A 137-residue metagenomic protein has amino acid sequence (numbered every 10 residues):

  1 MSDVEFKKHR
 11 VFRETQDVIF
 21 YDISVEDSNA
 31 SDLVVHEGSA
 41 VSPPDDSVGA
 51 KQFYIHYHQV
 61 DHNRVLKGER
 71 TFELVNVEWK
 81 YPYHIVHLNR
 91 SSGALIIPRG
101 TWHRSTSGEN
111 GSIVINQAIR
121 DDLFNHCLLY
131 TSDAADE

Functional and structural regions predicted by a protein language model:
M1-F53: A short, N-terminal "cap"/entry segment at the start of jelly-roll beta-barrel domains of the cupin/DSBH fold
G38-P44, S91-S92, P98-G100: Tight coil/turn sites that cap or link beta-strands
D46-Q52, H56-Y57, W79-P82, R99: Short acidic (Asp/Glu) patches
Y57-F72: Short, conserved beta-strand element in jelly-roll/cupin
F72-E73, H103-G108, N116: Short beta-strand His + acidic residue motifs that chelate non-heme Fe in jelly-roll/DSBH and cupin folds
W79-I96: Short acidic-glycine-tyrosine-enriched beta hairpin
N110-L128: A short hydrophobic beta-strand segment most commonly corresponding to one strand of the jelly-roll/cupin
Y130-E137: Conserved small/polar residues in nucleotide/adenosyl-binding loops
